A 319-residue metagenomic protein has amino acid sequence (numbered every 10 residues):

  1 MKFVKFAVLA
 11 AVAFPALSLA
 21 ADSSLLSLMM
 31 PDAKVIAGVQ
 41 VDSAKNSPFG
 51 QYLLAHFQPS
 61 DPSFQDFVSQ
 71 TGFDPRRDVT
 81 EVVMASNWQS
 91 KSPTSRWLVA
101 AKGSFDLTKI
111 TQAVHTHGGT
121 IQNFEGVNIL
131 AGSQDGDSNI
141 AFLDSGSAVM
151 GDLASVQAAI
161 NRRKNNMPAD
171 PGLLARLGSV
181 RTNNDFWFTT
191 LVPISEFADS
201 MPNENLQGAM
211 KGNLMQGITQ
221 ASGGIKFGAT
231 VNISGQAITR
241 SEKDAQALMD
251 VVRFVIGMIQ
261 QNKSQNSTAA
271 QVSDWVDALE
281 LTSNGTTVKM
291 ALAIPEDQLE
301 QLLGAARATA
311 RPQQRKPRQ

Functional and structural regions predicted by a protein language model:
M1-F6: Positively charged n-region of N-terminal signal peptides that target proteins for export
A7-A16: Bacterial N-terminal signal peptides
A20-A131, G178-M210, D250-V276, E300-Q319: Structural boundary/hinge residues at secondary-structure and domain interfaces
L25, E81-N87, G136-F142, A221-I225: Short, surface-exposed beta-strand/loop micro-motifs that present aromatic residues
Q40-D42, N87, K102-D106, Q134-D135 (+6 more regions): Solvent-exposed coil/turn segments that connect beta secondary-structure elements in extracytoplasmic/periplasmic
G132, G136-K164, K226, T230 (+1 more regions): A short, solvent-exposed beta-edge/loop patch
N139-A198: A conserved glycine-rich beta-strand in the N-terminal activation segment of trypsin-fold
Q216-S283: Intrinsically disordered, low-complexity segments enriched in Gly and acidic/Ser/Thr residues that form flexible
